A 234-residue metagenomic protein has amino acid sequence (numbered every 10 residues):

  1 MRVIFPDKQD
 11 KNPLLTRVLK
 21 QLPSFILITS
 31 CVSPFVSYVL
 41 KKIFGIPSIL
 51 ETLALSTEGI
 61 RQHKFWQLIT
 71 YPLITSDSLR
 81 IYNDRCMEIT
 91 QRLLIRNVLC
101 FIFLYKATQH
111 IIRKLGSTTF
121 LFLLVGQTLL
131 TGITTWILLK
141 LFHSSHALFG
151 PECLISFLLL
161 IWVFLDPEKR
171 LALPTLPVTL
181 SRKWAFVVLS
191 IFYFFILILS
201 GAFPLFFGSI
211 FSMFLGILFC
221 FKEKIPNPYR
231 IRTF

Functional and structural regions predicted by a protein language model:
R2-F234: A detector for small-residue-rich transmembrane helices and their helix-helix packing motifs
